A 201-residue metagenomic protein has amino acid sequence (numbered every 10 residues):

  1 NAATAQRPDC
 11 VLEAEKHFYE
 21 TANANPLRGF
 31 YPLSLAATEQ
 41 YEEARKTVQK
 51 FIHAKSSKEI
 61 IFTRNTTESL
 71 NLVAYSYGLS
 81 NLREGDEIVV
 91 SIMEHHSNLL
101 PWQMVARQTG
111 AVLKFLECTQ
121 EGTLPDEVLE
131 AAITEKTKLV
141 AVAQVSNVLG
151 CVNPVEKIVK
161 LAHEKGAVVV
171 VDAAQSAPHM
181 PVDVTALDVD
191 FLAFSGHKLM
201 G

Functional and structural regions predicted by a protein language model:
N1-G201: Pyridoxal 5′-phosphate
